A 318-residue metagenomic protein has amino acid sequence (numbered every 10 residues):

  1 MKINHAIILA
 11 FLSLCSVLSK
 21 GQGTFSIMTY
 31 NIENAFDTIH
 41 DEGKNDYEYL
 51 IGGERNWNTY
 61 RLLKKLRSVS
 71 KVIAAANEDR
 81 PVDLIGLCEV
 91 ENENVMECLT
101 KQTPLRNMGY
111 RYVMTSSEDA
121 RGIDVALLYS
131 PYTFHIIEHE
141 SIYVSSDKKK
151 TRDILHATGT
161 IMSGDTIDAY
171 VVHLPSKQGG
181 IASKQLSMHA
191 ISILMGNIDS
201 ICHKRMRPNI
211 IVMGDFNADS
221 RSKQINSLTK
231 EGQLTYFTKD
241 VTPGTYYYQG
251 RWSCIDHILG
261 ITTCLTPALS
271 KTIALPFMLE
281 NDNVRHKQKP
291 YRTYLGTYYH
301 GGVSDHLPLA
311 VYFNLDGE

Functional and structural regions predicted by a protein language model:
M1-G23: Bacterial Sec-dependent N-terminal signal peptides
G21-Q102, V113, S117, I123 (+3 more regions): N-terminal, active-site-proximal structural segment of metallo-dependent hydrolase catalytic domains
I27-I32, L62-K65, V69-M96, L128 (+5 more regions): Active-site beta-strand/loop signature of hydrolases that rely on acidic residues for catalysis
G43-D46, D165, V171-S183: Active-site His/acidic residue clusters
G53-Y60, P81-L87, M114-T115, V144-S145 (+4 more regions): Second-shell loop/turn segments in exported
L84, V90-T166, Y170-L174: Structured beta-strand-rich core segments of catalytic domains in phosphoester-bond hydrolases
N92-N94, A120-G122, K177-Q178, N217-K223 (+1 more regions): Active-site environment of divalent metal-dependent phosphoester hydrolases
G196-I210, N217-E318: Metal-dependent phosphoester-hydrolase catalytic domains
